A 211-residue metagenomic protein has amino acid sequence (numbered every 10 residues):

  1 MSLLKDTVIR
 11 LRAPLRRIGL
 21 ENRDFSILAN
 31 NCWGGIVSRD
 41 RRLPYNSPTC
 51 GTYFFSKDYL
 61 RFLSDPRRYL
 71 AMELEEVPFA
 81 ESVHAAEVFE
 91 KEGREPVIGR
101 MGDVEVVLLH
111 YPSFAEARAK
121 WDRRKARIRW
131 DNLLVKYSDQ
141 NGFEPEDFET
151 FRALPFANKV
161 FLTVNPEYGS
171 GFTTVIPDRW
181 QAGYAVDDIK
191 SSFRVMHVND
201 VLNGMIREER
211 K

Functional and structural regions predicted by a protein language model:
M1-L20, S192, V198-K211: Non-catalytic, low-structured ubiquitin/UBL-interacting segments
A13-D139, F143-E144, A157, S170-R179: Positively charged, amphipathic N-terminal segments that serve as targeting/anchoring signals
W121, L154, E209-K211: Structural boundary micro-motifs
P145-E146, M196: Generic alpha-helical secondary structure signal
E149-A157: Short, surface-exposed basic-aromatic patches at helix termini and helix-loop junctions that form
T163-K211: Polybasic, proline/glycine-rich intrinsically disordered low-complexity segments
